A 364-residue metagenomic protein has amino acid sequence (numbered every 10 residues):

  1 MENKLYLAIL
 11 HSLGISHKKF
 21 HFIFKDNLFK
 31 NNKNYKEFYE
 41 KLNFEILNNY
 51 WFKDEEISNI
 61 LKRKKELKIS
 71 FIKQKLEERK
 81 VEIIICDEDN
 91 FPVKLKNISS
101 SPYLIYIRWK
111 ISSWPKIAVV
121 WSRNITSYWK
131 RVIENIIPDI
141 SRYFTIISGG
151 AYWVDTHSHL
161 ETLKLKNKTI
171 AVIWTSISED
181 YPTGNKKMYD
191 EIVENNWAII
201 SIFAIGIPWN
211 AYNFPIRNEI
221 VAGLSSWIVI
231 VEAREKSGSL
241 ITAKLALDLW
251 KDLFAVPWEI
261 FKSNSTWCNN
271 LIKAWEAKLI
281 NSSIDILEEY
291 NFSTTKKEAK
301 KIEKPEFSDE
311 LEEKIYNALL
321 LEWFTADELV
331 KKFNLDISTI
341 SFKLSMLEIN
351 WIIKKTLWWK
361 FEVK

Functional and structural regions predicted by a protein language model:
M1-P138: Short, positively charged patches
I83-K364: Glycine-biased, small-residue-rich flexible motifs in mid-sequence functional cores and linkers
